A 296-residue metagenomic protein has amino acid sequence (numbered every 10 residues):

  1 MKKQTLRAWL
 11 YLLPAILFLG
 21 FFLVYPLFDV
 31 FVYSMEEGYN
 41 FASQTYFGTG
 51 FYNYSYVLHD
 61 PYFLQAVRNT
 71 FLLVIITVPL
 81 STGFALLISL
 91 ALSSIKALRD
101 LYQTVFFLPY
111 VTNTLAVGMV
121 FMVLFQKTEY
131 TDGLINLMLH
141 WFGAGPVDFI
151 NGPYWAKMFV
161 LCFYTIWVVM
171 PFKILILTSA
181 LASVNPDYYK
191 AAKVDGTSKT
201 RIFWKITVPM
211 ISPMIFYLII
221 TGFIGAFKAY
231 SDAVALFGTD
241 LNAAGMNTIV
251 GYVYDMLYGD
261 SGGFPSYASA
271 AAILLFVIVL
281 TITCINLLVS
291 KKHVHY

Functional and structural regions predicted by a protein language model:
K3-Y296: A structural signal for multi-pass alpha-helical bundles of membrane permease subunits that mediate small-molecule
